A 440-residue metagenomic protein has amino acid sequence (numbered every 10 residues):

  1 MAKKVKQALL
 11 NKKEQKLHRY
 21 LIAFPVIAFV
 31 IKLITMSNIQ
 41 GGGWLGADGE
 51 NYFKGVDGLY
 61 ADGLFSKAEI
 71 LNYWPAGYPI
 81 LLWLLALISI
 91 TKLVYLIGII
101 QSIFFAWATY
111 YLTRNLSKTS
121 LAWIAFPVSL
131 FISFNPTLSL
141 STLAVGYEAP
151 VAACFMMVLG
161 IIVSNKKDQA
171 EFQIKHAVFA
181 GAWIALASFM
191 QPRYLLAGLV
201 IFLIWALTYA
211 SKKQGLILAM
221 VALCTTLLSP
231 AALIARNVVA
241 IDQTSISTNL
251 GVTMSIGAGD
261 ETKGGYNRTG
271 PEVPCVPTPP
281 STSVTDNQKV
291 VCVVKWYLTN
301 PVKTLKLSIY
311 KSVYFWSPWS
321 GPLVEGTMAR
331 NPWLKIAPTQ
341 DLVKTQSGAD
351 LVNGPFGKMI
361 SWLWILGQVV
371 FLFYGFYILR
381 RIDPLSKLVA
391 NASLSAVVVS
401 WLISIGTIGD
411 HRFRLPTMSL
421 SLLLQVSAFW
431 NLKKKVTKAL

Functional and structural regions predicted by a protein language model:
T35-A61, L218-V291, K295: Juxtamembrane membrane-water interface segments immediately following transmembrane helices in multi-pass
A47, Y73, L96-F104, L130-M157 (+3 more regions): Multi-pass, polyprenyl lipid-linked donor-dependent membrane glycosyltransferases
D48-L59, E69-I90: Short hydrophobic/aromatic helix or loop-helix immediately within or flanking a transmembrane segment in polytopic
N72, A76, I80, I88-W107 (+3 more regions): Loop-to-helix entry region of an early transmembrane alpha helix in multi-pass inner-membrane enzymes
K92-L96, K311-V397: Membrane-interface anchor segments at the N-terminal boundary of transmembrane helices in multi-pass membrane enzymes
L96-S120, A153, M157, I161 (+1 more regions): Transmembrane-helix motifs of polytopic, lipid-linked glycan transferases
Y111, P150-D168, F179-I184, I201-L203 (+1 more regions): Specific aromatic-rich, kink-prone transmembrane helix
S129, H176-Q191, I201-L203, T225-L228: Membrane-interface alpha helices of multi-pass inner-membrane proteins
